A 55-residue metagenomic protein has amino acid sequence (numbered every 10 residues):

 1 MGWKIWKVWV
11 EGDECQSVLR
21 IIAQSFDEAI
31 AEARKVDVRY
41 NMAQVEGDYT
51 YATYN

Functional and structural regions predicted by a protein language model:
M1-S17: Short aromatic-glycine-(Arg/Gly/Cys) micro-motifs in beta-strand/loop hairpins
K7, A23-Q24, A52-N55: Serine/threonine-rich, low-complexity intrinsically disordered segments
E14-D27: A short, exposed loop/beta-hairpin motif centered on an aromatic-Gly-Thr core
S25-A29, R39-M42: Short, low-complexity, polar/charged sequence segments that are solvent-exposed and flexible
K35-N55: Short, mixed-charge low-complexity intrinsically disordered segments
